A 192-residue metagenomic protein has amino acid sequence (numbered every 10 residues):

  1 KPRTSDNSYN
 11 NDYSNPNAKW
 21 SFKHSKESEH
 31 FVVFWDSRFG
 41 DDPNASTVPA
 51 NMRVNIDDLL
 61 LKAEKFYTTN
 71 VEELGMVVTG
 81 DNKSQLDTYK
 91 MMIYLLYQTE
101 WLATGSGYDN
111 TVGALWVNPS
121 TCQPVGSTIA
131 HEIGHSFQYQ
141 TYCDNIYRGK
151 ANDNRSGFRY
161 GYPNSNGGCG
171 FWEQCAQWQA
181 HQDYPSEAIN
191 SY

Functional and structural regions predicted by a protein language model:
K1-V112, W116-I133, F137-G149, W172: Zn2+-dependent metallopeptidase catalytic core
T104-D109, Q123-T128, D144-Y192: Acidic/His/Gly-enriched intrinsically disordered linker/tail segments that often contain short helix/coil "MoRF-like"
